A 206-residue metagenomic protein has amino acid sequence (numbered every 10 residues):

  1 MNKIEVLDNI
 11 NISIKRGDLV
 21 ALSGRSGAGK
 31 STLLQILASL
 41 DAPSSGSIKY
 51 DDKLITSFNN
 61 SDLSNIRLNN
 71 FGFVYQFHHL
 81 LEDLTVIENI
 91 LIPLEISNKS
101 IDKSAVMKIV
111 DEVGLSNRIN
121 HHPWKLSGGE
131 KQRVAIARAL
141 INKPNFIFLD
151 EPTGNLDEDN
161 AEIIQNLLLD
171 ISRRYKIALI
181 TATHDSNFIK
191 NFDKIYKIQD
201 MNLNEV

Functional and structural regions predicted by a protein language model:
S23-R25: The feature captures the beta-strand-to-loop junction immediately N-terminal to the Walker
A38: Helix-to-loop junction immediately C-terminal to a conserved catalytic motif
G46-S57: Conserved ABC transporter NBD signature motif
L68, H121, N142, R173: Conserved signature/switch motifs of ABC ATPase nucleotide-binding domains
L84-L91: Short coil-to-helix segment of the ABC ATPase nucleotide-binding domain corresponding to the Q-loop/switch region
H122-Q132: Conserved ABC ATPase signature
I147-D150: Catalytic Walker B motif of ABC-type/P-loop ATPase nucleotide-binding domains
